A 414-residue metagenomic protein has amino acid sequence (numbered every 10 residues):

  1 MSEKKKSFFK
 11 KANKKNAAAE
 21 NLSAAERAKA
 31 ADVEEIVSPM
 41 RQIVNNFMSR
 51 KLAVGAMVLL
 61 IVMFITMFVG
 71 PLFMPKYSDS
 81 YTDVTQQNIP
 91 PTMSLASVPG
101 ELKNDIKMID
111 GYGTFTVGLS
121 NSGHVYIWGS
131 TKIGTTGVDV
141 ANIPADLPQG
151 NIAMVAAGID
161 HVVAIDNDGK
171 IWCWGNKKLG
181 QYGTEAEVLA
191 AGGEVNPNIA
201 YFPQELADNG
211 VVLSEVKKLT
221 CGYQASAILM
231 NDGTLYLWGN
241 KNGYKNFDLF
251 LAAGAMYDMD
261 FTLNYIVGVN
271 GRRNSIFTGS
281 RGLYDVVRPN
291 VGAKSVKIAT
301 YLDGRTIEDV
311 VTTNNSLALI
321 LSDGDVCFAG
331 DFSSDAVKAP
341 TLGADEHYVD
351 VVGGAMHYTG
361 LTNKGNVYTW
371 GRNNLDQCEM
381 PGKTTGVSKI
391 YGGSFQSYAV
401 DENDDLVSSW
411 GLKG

Functional and structural regions predicted by a protein language model:
S2-T131, T135, N151-G158, A252-M259 (+2 more regions): Gly/Trp-centered helix-boundary motif
P75, D79, V98, Y126-P148 (+8 more regions): Short glycine/serine- and acidic-residue-enriched loop/turn motifs that recur at repeat junctions
G113-T114, G123, I159-D160, G169 (+12 more regions): Short coil/turn segments that connect the beta-strands within blades of beta-propeller domains
F115-G118, I127, H161-A164, C173 (+11 more regions): Conserved core positions of repeat-based scaffolds
I152-M154, V216-K218, A253-N264, T306-D309 (+5 more regions): Repeated scaffold domains used in trafficking and secretory/extracellular systems, primarily beta-propellers
T384-G414: Ankyrin-repeat and related helical/solenoid repeat scaffolds used for protein-protein interactions
